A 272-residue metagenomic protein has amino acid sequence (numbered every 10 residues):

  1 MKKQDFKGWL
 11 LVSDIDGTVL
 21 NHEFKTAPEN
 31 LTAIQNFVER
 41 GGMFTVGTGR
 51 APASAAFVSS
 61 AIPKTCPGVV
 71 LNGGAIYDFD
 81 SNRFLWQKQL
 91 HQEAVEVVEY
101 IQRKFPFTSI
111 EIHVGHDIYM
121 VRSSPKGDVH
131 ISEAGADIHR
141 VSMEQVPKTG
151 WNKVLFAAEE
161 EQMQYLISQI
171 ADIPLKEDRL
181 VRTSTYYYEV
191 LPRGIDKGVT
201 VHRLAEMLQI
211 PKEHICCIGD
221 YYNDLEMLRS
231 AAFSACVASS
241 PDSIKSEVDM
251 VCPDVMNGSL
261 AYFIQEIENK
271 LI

Functional and structural regions predicted by a protein language model:
K2, F6-L10, A27, E189-I272: Mg2+-dependent phosphoryl-transfer enzymes with acidic/Ser/Thr/Gly-rich catalytic loops
K2-G41: N-terminal glycine-/serine-/threonine-rich phosphate-binding loop
I15, R50, G219-Y221: Active-site metal-binding loops of divalent metal-dependent hydrolases
K25-G127: Active-site phosphate-binding/coordination module
N30, A55-S59, L166, I170 (+3 more regions): Hydrophobic packing residues within well-ordered alpha-helices of enzyme cores
G41-T45, K64-C66, N152-K153, E213-H214 (+1 more regions): Short active-site oxyanion
I62-K64, N72, D80, I173-K176 (+2 more regions): Short, structured coil segments at secondary-structure junctions
F107-S230, S239: Conserved acidic, metal-coordinating active-site core of Asp-based, Mg2+-dependent phosphoryl-transfer enzymes
